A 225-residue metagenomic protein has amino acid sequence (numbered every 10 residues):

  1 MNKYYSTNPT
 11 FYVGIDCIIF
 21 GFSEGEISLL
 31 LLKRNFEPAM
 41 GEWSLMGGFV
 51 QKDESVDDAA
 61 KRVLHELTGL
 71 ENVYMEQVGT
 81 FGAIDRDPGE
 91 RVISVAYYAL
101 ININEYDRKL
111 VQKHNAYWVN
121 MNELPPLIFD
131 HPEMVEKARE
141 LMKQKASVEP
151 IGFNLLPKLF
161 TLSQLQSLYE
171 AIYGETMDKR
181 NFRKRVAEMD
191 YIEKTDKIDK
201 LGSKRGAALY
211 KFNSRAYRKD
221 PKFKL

Functional and structural regions predicted by a protein language model:
N2-W43: N-terminal strand-loop-strand
F11-V13, D58-K61, H65-D107, E123 (+2 more regions): Active-site segment of metal-dependent pyrophosphate-handling enzymes, primarily the Nudix hydrolase catalytic core
E26-L70, S147-S167: Conserved Nudix-box catalytic region and its N-terminal flanking loop in Nudix hydrolases and closely related
L29, K33-R34, M40, G47 (+3 more regions): Short, His- and charge-rich active-site/binding loops that engage polyanionic ligands
Y98, R108-M142, A146, L155-S163 (+2 more regions): NUDIX/MutT-family hydrolases
S167-T176: Short helix-coil junctions and helix-kink-helix linkers
M177-A208: RNA substrate-recognition surfaces in RNA-acting enzymes
K197-L225: Long, intrinsically disordered, low-complexity Ser/Thr/Pro-rich regulatory/activation regions of nuclear proteins
